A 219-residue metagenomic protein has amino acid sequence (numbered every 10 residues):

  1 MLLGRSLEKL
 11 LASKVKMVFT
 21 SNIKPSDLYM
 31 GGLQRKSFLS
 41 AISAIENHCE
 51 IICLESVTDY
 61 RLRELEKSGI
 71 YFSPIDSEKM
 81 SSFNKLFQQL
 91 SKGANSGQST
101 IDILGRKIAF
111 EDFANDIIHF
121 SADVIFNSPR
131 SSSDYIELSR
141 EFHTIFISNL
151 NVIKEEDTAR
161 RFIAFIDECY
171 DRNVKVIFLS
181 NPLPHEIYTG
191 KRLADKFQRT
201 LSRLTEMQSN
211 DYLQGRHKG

Functional and structural regions predicted by a protein language model:
M1-M17, E156-E168: Conserved Walker B catalytic segment
L10-G32, N173-P184: Sensor-1/coupling segment of RecA-like P-loop NTPase cores
S13-V15, E46-E50, E141-H143, R172-V174 (+1 more regions): Short glycine-/polar-rich loops that comprise or flank the Walker A/P-loop and associated switch/sensor motifs
S26-S43, Y188-D195: Short regulatory helix/loop adjacent to the ATP-binding pocket of P-loop NTPases
L33-N84, R199-G219: Conserved P-loop NTPase catalytic core
E64-N115: Extended, compositionally biased accessory segments flanking or bridging domains
G93-E168: Conserved helicase/translocase motor-coupling segment
H143-G219: Terminal-proximal interaction/regulatory segments of ATP-powered molecular machines
